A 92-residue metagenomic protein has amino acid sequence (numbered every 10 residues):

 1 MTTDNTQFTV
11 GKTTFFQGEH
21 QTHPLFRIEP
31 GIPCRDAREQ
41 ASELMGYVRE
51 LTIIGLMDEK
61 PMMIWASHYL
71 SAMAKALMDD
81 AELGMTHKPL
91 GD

Functional and structural regions predicted by a protein language model:
M1-D92: Sequence/structural signature of long amphipathic alpha-helices that form protein-protein interaction faces
